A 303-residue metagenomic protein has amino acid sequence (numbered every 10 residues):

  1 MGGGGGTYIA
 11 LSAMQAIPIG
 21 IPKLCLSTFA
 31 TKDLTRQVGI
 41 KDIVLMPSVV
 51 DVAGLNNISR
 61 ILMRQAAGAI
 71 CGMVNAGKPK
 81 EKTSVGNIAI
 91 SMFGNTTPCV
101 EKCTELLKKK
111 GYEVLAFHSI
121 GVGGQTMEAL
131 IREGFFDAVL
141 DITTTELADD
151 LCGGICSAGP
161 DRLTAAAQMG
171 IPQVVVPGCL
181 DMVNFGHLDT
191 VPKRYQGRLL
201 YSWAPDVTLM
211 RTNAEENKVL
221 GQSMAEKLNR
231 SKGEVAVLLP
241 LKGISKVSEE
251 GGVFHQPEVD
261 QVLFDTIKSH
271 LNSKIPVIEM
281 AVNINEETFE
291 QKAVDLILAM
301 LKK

Functional and structural regions predicted by a protein language model:
M1-Q168, Q173-V176, F185, R198 (+1 more regions): Metallocofactor- and cofactor-centric catalytic cores in central/energy metabolism, strongly enriched
V191-T208: A solvent-exposed, charged loop/short amphipathic helix patch at secondary-structure junctions
